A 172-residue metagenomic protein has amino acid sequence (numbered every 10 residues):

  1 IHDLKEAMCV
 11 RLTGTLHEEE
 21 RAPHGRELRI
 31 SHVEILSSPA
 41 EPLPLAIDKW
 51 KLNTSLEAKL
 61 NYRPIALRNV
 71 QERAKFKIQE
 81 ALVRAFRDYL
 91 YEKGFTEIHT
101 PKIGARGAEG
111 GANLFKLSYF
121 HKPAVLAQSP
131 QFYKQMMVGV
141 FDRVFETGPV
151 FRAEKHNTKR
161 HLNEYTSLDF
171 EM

Functional and structural regions predicted by a protein language model:
I1-M172: Class II aminoacyl-tRNA synthetase catalytic cores and aaRS-like
